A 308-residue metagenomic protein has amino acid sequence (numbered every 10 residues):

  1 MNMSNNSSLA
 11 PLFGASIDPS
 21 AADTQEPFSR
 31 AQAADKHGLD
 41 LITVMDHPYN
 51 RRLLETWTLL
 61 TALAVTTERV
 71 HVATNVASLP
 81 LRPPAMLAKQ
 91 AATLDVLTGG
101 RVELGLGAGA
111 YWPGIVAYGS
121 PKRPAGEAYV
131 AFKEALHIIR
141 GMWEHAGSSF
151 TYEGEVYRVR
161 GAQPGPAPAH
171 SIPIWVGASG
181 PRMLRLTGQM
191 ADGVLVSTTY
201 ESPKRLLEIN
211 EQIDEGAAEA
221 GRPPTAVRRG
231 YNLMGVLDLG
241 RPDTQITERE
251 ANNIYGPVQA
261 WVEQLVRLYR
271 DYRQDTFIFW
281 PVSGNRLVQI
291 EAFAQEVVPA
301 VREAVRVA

Functional and structural regions predicted by a protein language model:
M1-S7, Y118-G119, P124-P164, E201-A292 (+1 more regions): An alpha-helical appendage that flanks or caps ligand/catalytic pockets
M1-T67, H71, I172, V282: N-terminal beta1-alpha1-beta2 module of alpha/beta enzyme domains
S4-N5, Q32-K36, L60-R69, A91 (+4 more regions): Acidic (Asp/Glu)-rich catalytic clusters
S8-A22, L81-T151, V194-S197, S202-E208: Flexible, glycine-rich active-site loops centered on histidine and acidic residues that chelate a metal or position
F13-I17, I42-V44, H71-T74, V102-L106 (+4 more regions): Hydrophobic faces of well-ordered beta-strands that scaffold small-molecule active sites in alpha/beta enzyme cores
F13-Q25, A77-A85, P168-S179, T247-A260: Active-site mouth loops of central-metabolism enzymes
A22-A34, M86-Q90, G177-L186, P257-L268: Short, acidic/polar
G38, L63, L94, L104 (+8 more regions): Conserved, mostly hydrophobic/aromatic
